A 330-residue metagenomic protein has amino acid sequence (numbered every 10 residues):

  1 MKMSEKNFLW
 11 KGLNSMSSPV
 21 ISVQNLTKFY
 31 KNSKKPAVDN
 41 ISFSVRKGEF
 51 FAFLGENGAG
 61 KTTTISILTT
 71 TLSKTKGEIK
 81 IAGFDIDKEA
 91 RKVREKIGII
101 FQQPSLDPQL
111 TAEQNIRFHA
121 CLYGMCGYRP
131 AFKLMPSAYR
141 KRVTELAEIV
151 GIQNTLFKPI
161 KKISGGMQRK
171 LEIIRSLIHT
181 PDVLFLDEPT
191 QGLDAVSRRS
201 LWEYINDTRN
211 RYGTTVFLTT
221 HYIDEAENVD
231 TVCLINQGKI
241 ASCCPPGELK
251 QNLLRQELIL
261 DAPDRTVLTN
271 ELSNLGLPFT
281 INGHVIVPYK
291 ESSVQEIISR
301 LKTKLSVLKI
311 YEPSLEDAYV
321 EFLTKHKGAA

Functional and structural regions predicted by a protein language model:
W10-V20, K28-N40, A90: A short, flexible loop at the N-terminus of ABC-type nucleotide-binding domains that lies
G77-D85, V93: Conserved ABC transporter NBD signature motif
R117, C121-G124, P130-T155: Conserved ABC ATPase "signature" region
I173: Hydrophobic anchor residue at the start of the ABC signature
L184-D187: Catalytic Walker B motif of ABC-type/P-loop ATPase nucleotide-binding domains
E203-Y289: ABC transporter nucleotide-binding domain
R255-H326, A330: Short, charged/small-residue-rich alpha-helical element at the C-terminal edge of ABC transporter nucleotide-binding
